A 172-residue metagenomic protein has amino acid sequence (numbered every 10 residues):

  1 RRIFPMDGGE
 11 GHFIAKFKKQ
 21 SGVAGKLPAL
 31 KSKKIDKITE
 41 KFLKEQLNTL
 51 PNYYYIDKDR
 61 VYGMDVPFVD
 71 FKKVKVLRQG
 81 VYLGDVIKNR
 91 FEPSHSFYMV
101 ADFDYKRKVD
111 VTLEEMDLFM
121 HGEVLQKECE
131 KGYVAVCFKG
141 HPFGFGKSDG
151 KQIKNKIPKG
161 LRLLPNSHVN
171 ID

Functional and structural regions predicted by a protein language model:
R1-I14: Inter-lobe coupling/hinge region of RecA-like P-loop helicase motors
E10-H12, Q20-D172: Polybasic, low-complexity RNA-engagement segments
